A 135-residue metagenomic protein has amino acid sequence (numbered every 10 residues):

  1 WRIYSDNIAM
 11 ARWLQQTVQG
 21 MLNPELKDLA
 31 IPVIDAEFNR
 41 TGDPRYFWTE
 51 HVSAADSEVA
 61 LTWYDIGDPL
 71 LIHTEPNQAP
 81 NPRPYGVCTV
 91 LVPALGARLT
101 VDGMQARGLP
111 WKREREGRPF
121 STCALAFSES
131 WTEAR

Functional and structural regions predicted by a protein language model:
W1-R135: Targeting-peptide/extracellular-domain and disordered-appendage signature
